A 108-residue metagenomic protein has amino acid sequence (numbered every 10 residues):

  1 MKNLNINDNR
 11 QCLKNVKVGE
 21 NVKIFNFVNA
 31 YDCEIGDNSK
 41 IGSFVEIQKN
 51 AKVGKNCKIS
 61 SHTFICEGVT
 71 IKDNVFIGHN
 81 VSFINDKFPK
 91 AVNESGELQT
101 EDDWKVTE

Functional and structural regions predicted by a protein language model:
K2-K17, K23-E108: Flexible, glycine/small-residue-enriched loop-and-beta-strand segment within the central core of proteins
